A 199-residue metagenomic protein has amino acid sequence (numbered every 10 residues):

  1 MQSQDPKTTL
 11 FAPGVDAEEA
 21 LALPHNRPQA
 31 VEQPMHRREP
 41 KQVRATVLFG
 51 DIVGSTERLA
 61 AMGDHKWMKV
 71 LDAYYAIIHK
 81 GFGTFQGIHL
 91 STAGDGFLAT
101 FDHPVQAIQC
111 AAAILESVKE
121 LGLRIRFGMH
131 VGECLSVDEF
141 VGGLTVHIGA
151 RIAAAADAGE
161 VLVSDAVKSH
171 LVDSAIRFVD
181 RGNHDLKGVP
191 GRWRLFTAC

Functional and structural regions predicted by a protein language model:
Q2-Q42, C199: Intrinsically disordered or compositionally simple regulatory linkers and C-terminal tails in signal-transduction
T9, A20-A22, V70, G122 (+1 more regions): Acidic/proline-rich low-complexity IDRs
T9, V31-A112, S117: Catalytic NTP-binding/metal-coordinating core of nucleotidyl cyclase/transferase enzymes
L10-F11, R27-A30, R58-A60, I88 (+2 more regions): A broad, low-specificity signal for short, low-complexity segments enriched in glycine/proline and polar/charged
P13-D16, Y74, V163: Alpha-helical structural motif
H79, L98-C199: Catalytic beta-strand-to-alpha-helix segment of the class III nucleotidyl cyclase homology domain
